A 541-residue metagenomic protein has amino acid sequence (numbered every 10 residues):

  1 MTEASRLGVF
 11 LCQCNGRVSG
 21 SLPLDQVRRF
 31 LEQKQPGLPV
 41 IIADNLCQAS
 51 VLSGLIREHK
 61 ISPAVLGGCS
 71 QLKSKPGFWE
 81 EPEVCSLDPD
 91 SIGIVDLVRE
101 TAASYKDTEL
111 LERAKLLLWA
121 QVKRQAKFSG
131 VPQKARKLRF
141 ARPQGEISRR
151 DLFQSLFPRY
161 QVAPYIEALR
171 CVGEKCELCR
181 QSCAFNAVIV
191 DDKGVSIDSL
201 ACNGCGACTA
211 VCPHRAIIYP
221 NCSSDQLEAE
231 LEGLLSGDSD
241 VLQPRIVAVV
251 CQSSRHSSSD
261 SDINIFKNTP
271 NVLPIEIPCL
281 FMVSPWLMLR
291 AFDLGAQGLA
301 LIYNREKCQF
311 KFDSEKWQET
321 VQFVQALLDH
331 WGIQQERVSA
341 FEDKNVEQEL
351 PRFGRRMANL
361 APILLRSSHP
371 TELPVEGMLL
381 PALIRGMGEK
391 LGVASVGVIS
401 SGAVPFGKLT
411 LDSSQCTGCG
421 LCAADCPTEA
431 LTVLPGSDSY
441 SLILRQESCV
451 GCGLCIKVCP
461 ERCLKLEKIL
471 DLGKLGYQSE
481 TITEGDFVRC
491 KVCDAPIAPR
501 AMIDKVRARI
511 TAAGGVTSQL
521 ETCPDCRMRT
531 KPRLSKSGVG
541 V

Functional and structural regions predicted by a protein language model:
T2-I189, D238-S259, C308, D313-W317 (+4 more regions): Ferredoxin-type iron-sulfur electron-transfer modules and their immediate structural context
R29, N186-V188, S196-C202, P220-E232 (+5 more regions): Short cysteine/histidine-rich metal-coordination sites, predominantly Zn2+-binding motifs
P36-I41, K267-I277: Short, basic, glycine/proline-bearing loop/turn elements
R57, F292-D293: Non-catalytic positions within long, well-ordered alpha-helices that form the structural scaffold/packing of enzyme
V65-L66, I275-E276, G298-Y303: Short hydrophobic alpha-helical runs that function as membrane-insertion/retention elements
T108-W119, K123, S196-E230: Helix-enriched interaction subdomains in cytosolic or periplasmic regions, typified by TIR/SEFIR signaling/NADase cores
S199-G206, Q446-C452, G514-T530: Cysteine-rich micro-motifs
D293-Q309: Glycine-rich phosphate/pyrophosphate-binding loops and their adjacent beta-strand/loop elements at enzyme active sites
